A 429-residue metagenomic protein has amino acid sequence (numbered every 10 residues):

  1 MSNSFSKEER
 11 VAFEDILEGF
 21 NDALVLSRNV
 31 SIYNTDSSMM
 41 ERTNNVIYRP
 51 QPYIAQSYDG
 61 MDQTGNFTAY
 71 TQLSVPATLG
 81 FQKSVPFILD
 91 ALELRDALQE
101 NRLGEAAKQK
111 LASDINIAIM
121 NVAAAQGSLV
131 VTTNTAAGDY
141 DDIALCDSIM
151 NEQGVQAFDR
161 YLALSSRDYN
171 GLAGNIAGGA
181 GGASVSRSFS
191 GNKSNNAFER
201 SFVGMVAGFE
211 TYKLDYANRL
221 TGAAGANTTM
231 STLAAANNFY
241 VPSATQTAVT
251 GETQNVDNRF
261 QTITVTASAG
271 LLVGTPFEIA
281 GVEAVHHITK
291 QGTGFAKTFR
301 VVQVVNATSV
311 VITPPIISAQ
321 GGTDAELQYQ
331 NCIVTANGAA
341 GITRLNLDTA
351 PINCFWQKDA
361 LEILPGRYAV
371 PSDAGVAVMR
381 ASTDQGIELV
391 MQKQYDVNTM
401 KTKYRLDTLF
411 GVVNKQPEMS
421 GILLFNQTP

Functional and structural regions predicted by a protein language model:
M1-S74, Q416, S420: N-terminal "assembly arms/tails" that initiate or stabilize quaternary assembly in self-assembling proteins
S2-N34, I88-L98, A107, I115-V131 (+1 more regions): Short, Lys/Arg-rich flexible segments
S37-S38, D147-Q153, E199-F202, Q392-K393: A generic local secondary-structure boundary/capping motif
R49, V75-D142, N151-D168, V203 (+4 more regions): Long, contiguous amphipathic alpha-helices that act as assembly "spine/axial" helices in icosahedral shell and virion
F87, I387-P429: Hydrophobic, glycine-enriched assembly/anchoring segments
G171-P315, A319, G338, L423-P429: Autoprocessing Asn-cyclization modules and mimics
V301-G366: Glycine- and charge-enriched low-complexity intrinsically disordered segments
I352-L389: C-terminal hydrophobic structural anchor segments that stabilize assembly/packing rather than catalytic chemistry
